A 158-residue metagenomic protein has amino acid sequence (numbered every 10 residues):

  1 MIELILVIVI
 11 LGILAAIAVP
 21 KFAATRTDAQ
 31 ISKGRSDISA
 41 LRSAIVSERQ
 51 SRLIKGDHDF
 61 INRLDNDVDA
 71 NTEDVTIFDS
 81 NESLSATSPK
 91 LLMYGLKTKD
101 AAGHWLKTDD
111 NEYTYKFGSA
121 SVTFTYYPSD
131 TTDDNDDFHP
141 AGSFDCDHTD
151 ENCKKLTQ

Functional and structural regions predicted by a protein language model:
M1-T27: N-terminal single-pass transmembrane signal-anchor helix
K21-S39, R52: Aliphatic-rich helix starts adjacent to a transmembrane/signal segment
I45-P89: Short, glycine/small-hydrophobic-rich surface segments
I77, S85-W105: Long, low-complexity, serine/threonine/proline-rich intrinsically disordered regulatory regions in eukaryotic signaling
K107-T114: Short, hydrophobic/aromatic-rich segments at coil-to-beta transitions
T114-Q158: Short, surface-exposed interaction loops/tails
